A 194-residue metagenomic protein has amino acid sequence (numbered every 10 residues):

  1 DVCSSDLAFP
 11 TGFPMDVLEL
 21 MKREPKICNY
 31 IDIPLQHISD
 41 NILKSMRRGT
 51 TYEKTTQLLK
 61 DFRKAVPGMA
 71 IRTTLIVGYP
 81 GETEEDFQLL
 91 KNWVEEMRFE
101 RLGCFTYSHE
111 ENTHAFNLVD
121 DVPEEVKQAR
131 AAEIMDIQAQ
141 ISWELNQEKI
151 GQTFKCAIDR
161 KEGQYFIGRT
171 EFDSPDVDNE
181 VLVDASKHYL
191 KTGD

Functional and structural regions predicted by a protein language model:
D1-E84, E95: Conserved SAM/AdoMet-binding glycine-rich loop
G12-D16, L35-R47, V77-E84, E100-E125 (+3 more regions): Flexible glycine/acidic-rich beta-alpha junction loops that bind and position SAM and/or redox cofactors in anaerobic
V17-L18, L90, V183-D184: Short beta-alpha junctions and helix-cap segments that line functional grooves
M21-K22, L90, V119-V122: Short, hinge-like loop/turn segments at secondary-structure boundaries
I33, T74, L102, C156 (+1 more regions): Residue-level signature of catalytic and energy-coupling elements of molecular machines, predominantly ATP/GTP-dependent
T55, F87-L90, K127: Aromatic/hydrophobic pocket-lining residues that form the small-molecule binding cavity in soluble enzyme cores
F62, V94, I134-Q138: Hydrophobic alpha-helical packing residues
N117-D194: Terminal RNA-binding accessory module
